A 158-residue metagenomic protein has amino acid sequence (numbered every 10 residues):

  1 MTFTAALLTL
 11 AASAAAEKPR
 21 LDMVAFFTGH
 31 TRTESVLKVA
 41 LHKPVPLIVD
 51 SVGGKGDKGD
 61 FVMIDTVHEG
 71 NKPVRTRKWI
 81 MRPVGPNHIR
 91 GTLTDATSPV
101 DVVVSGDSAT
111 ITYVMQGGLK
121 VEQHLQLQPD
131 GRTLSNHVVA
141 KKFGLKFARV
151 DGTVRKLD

Functional and structural regions predicted by a protein language model:
M1-F3: Bacterial N-terminal signal peptides that target proteins for export
A5-A15: Hydrophobic h-region of N-terminal signal peptides that target proteins for export in Gram-negative bacteria
E17-H30, I80, P129: N-terminal helix-cap/turn-to-beta initiation motif at the start of protein domains
L21, H30, L37-A40, K55 (+3 more regions): Extended interaction-bearing regions that mediate binding to partners or small molecules
V24, P44-P46, G118, G131 (+1 more regions): Short coil/turn motifs at beta-sheet boundaries
F27-S35, S135-N136: A short, Trp-centered hydrophobic/proline-enriched beta-strand micro-motif
E34-Q116, K120-Q126: Central antiparallel beta-sheet cores of small beta-barrel/beta-sandwich binding domains
L125-T133, H137-D158: Edge beta-strand at a domain terminus
